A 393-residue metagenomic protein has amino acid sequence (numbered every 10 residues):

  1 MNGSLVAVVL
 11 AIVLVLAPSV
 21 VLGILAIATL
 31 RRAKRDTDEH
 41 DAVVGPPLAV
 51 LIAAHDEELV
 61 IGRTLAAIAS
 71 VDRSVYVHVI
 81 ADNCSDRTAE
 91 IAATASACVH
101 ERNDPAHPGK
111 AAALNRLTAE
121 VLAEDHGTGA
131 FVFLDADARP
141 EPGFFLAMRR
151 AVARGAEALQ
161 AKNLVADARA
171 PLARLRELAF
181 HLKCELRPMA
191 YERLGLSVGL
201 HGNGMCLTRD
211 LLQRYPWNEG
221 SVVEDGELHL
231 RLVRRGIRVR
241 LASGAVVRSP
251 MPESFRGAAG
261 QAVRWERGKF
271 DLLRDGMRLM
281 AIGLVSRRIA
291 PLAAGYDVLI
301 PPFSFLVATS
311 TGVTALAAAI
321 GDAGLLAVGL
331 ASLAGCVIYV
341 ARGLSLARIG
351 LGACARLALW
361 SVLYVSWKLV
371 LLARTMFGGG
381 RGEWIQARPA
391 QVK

Functional and structural regions predicted by a protein language model:
M1-A66: N-proximal low-complexity "stem/linker" segments adjacent to membrane-targeting elements
P18-V21, N103, H107-D125, P142-S221 (+4 more regions): Long helical/loop segments within the catalytic core of UDP-sugar-dependent glycosyltransferases, especially the large
I27-R31, R35, H40-A42, D297-G379: Membrane-embedded multi-pass helical conduit in multi-pass membrane proteins, especially envelope-biosynthetic
G62-R63, D86-T94, E101, P142-G143: Acidic helix N-cap motif at the loop->helix transition within catalytic regions of sugar-transfer enzymes
A66-V75: Short, acidic, metal-binding catalytic loop of nucleotide-sugar glycosyltransferases
A81-A89, D104-A106, R139: A conserved acidic beta->alpha catalytic loop
D125-R139: Short beta-strand-to-loop acidic/aromatic patch adjacent to the donor-nucleotide binding site
D135-R139, N218, L232: The conserved acidic donor/metal-binding loop of glycosyltransferases
